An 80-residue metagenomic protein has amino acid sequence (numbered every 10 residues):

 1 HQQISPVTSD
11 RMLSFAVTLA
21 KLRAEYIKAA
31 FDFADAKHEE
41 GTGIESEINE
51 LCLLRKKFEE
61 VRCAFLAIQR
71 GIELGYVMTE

Functional and structural regions predicted by a protein language model:
H1-K21: Short, charge/polar-rich alpha-helical segments
F15-E59: Amphipathic protein-protein interaction modules
E45-E80: Amphipathic alpha-helical binding modules
